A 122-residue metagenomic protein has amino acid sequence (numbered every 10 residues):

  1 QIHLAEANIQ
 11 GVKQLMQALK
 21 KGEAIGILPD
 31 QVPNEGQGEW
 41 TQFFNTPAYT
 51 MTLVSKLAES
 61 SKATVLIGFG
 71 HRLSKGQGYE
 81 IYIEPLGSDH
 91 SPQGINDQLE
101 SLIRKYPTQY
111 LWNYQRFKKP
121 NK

Functional and structural regions predicted by a protein language model:
Q1-I9: Membrane-interfacial amphipathic helices and adjacent loop/beta segments that form the lipid-substrate binding surface
I9-K122: Non-catalytic C-terminal accessory region of glycerolipid acyltransferases and related lyso-lipid remodeling enzymes
